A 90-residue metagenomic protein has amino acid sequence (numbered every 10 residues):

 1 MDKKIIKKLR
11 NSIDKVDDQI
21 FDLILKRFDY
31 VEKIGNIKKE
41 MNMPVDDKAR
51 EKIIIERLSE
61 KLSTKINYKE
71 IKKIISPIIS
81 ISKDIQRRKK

Functional and structural regions predicted by a protein language model:
M1-K90: Domain-level signature for soluble enzymes in the chorismate/prephenate branch of the shikimate pathway
